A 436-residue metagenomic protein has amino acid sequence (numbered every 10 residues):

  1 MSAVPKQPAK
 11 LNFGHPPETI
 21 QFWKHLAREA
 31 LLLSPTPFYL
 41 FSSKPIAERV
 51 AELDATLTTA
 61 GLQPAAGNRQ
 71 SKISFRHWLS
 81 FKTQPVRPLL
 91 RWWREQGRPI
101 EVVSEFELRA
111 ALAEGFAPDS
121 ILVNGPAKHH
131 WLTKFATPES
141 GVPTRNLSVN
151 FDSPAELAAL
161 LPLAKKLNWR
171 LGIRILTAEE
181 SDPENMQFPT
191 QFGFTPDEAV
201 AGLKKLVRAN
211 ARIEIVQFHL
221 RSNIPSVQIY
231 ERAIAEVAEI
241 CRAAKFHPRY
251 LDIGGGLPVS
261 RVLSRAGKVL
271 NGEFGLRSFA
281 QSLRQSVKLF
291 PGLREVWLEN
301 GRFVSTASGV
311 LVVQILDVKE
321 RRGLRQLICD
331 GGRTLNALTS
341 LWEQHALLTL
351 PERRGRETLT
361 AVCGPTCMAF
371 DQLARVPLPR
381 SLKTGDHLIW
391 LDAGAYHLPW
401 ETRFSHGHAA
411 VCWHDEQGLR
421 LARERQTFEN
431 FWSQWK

Functional and structural regions predicted by a protein language model:
M1-W169, V200, K204, R208 (+4 more regions): A charged N-terminal "starter" segment
S42-P45, R49, L53, P85-L89 (+18 more regions): General structural feature for long, well-ordered alpha-helical segments within catalytic domains of soluble enzymes
K44, S80-V86, E105-F106, P126-K128 (+8 more regions): Active-site beta-loop-alpha junctions enriched in small/polar residues
W92-W93, G115-A117, A136-P138, L163-K166 (+6 more regions): Short, glycine/charged-enriched secondary-structure capping and boundary segments
P99, L122, S148-N150, G172-R174 (+8 more regions): Structured core elements
H130, E180, H397: Short glycine-rich, flexible loops that bind phosphorylated cofactors or substrates
S140, T177-D317: Active-site loop/helix belt of alpha/beta enzymes
S282, P291-K436: Charged (often Lys/Glu-rich) extended helix/loop segments that serve as interaction or gating elements
